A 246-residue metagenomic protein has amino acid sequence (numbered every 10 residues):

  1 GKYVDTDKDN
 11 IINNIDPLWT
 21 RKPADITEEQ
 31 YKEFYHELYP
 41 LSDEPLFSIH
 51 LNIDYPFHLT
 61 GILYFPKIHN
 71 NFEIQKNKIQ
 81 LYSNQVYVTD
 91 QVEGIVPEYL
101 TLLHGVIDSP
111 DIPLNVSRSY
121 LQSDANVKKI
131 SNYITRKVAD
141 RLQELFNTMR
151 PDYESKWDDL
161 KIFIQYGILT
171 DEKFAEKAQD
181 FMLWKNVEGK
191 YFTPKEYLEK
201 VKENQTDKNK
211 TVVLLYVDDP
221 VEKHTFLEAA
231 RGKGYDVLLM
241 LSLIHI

Functional and structural regions predicted by a protein language model:
G1-I244: Conserved GHKL (Bergerat-fold) ATPase module
